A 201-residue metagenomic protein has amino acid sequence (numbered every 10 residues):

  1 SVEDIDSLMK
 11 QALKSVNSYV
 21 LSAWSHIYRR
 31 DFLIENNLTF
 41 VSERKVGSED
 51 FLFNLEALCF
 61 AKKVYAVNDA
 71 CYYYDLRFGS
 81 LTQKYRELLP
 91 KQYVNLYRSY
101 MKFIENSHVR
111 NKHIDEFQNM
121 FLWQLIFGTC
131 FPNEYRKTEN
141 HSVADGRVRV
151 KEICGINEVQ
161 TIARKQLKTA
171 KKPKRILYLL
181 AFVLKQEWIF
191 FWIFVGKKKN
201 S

Functional and structural regions predicted by a protein language model:
S1-Y65, Y72-L88: Donor-binding/catalytic cores of nucleotide-activated saccharide and glycerol-phosphate transferases/polymerases
L38, A61, A66-V67, G79-Q83 (+2 more regions): Gram-positive cell-envelope targeting signals
E49, F53, Q92, L96 (+1 more regions): Soluble or luminal CAZymes and related metallo-dependent hydrolases
L55-L58, N119-T129: P-loop NTPase catalytic cores that bind/hydrolyze ATP
D69-R77, Q83-R110, Q124-V159: Catalytic core of nucleotide-sugar-dependent glycosyltransferases
R110-M120: All-alpha amphipathic helical-bundle segments outside canonical DNA-binding/catalytic cores that form hydrophobic
E134-S201: Membrane-interface aromatic/basic loop that binds lipid-linked glycans or pyrophosphate carriers, typified by
